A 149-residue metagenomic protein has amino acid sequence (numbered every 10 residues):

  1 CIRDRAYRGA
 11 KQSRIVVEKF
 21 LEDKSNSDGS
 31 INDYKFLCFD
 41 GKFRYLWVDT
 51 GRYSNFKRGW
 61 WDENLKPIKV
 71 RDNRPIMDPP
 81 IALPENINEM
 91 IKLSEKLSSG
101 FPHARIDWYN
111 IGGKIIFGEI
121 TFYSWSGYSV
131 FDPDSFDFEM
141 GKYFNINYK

Functional and structural regions predicted by a protein language model:
C1-I2: Short, small-residue-biased leader/transition segments that mark boundaries at the very start of proteins
R5-I15, K19, G29, W61-I115: A long amphipathic alpha-helix within ATP-dependent nucleotide-binding catalytic cores
K19-L21, C38-D40, N110, T121-S124: Short, flexible loop/turn elements at secondary-structure junctions
K24-D28: Short glycine/serine/proline-enriched coil/turn segments at secondary-structure junctions
S30-K92, F131-G141: ATP-dependent carboxylate/phosphate-activation module, predominantly the ATP-grasp catalytic core and closely related
K92, N110-K149: C-terminal active-site "lid" helix and adjoining low-complexity regulatory extension at the edge of ATP-using catalytic
